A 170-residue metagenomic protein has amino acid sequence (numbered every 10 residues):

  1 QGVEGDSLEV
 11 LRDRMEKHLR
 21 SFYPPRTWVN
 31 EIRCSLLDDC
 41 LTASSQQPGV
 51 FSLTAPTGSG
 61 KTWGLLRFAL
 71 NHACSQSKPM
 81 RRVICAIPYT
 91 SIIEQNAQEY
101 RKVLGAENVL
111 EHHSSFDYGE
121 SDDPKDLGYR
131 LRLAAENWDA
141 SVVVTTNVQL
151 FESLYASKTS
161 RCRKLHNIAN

Functional and structural regions predicted by a protein language model:
Q1-N170: N-terminal helicase ATP-binding lobe
